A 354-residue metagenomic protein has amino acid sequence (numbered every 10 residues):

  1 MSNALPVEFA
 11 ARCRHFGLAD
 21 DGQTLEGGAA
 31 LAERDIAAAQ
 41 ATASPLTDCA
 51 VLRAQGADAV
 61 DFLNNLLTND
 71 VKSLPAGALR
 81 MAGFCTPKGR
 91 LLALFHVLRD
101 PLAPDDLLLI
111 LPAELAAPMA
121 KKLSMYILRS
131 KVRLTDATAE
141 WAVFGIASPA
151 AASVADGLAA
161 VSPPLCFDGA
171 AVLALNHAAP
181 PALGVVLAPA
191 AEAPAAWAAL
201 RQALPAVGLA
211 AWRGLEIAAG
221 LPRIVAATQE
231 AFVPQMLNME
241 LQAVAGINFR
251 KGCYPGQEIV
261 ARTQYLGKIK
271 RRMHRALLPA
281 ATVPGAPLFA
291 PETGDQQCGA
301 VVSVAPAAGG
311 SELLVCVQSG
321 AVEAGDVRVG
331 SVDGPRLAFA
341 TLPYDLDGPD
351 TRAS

Functional and structural regions predicted by a protein language model:
M1-M81, C85, R90-L92, P101-L102: Acidic, proline/glycine-enriched N-terminal capping motif
N3-A10, M239-I247, A261-S354: Glycine-rich, small/acidic residue-mixed loop/short-helix segments
T42-A43, A50-V51, H96-P222: Acidic, low-complexity central loop/insert segments
R53-D58, I146-A151, L277-P284: Short, surface-exposed ligand-recognition loops at beta-strand->loop->(often short) alpha-helix junctions that present
F84, P149-F167, A281-Q296: Short amphipathic alpha-helix segments
L209, L215-Q242, I247: Short, conserved active-site entrance elements at the starts or edges of catalytic domains
R250-K251: Short, surface-exposed secondary-structure edge patches
Q257-E258: Structural motif
